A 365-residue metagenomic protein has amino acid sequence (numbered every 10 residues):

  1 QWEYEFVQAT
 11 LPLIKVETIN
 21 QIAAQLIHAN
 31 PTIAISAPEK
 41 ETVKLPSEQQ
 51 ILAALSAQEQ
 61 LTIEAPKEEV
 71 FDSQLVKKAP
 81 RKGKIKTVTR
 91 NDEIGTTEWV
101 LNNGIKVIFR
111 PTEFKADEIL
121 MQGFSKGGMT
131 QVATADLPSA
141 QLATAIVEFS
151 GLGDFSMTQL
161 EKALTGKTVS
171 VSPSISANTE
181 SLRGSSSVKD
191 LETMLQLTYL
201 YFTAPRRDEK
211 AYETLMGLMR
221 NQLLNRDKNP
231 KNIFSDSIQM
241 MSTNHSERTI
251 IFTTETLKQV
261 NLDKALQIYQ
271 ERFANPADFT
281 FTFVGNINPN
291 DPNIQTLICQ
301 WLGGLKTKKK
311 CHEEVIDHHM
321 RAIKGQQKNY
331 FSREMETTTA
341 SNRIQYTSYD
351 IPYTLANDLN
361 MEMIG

Functional and structural regions predicted by a protein language model:
Q1-V7, V43-E48: Short His/Asp/Glu-rich catalytic/ion-coordination signatures at enzyme active sites or charged loops
A9-H28, A65-T134, L152-E192, E213 (+4 more regions): Non-catalytic beta-strand/loop surface segments
E39-Q58: Terminal amphipathic helices with adjacent charged low-complexity linkers/tails
V43-L45, S156, P289-I294: Extracytoplasmic/secreted cell-surface and envelope-processing proteins
P138-S150: Active-site SXXK
E192-L197, D291-C299: Charge-rich, low-aromatic oligomerization/scaffolding segments with amphipathic character
L200-R207, C299-K310: A common structural junction motif
